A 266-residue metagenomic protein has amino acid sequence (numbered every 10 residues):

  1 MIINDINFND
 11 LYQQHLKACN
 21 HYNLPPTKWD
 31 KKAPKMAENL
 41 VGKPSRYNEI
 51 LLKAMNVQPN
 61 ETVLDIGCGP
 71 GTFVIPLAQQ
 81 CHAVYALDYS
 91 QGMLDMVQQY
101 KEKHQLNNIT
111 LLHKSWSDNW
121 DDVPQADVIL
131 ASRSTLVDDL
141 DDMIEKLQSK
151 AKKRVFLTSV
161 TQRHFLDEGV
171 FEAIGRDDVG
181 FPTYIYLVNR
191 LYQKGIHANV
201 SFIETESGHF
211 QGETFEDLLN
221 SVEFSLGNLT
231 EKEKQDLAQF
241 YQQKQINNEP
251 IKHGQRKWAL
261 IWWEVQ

Functional and structural regions predicted by a protein language model:
M1-N56: Conserved class I S-adenosyl-L-methionine
G67-G69: Class I SAM-dependent methyltransferase "Motif I" SAM/SAH-binding loop
T72-N108, H113-S117: Class I SAM-dependent methyltransferase SAM/SAH-binding core
D127-D141: A short SAM/SAH-binding and catalytic strip from SAM-dependent methyltransferases
D141-F156: A short glycine-rich, Lys/Arg-flanked "PGG" loop and its adjoining helix->strand segment in the class I
V160-D178: Short, glycine-/aromatic-enriched active-site segment of Class I SAM-dependent methyltransferases
G180-G195, N199-S201: Short alpha-helix
N199-Q266: Conserved Class I S-adenosyl-L-methionine
